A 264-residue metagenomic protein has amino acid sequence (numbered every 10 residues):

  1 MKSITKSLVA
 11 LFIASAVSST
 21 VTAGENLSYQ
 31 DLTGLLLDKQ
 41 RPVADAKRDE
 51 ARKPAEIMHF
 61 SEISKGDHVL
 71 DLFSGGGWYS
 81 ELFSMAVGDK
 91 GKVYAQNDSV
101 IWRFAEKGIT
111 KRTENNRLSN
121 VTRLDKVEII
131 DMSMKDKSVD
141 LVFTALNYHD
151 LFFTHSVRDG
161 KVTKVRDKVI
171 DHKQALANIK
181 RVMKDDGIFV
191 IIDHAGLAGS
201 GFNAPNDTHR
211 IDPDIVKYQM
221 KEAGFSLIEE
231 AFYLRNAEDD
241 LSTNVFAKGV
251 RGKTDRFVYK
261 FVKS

Functional and structural regions predicted by a protein language model:
D31-S64: Class I SAM-dependent methyltransferase Rossmann-like catalytic core, especially the SAM/SAH-binding loop
S64, V87-G88, F152, M183-D185: Helix-to-beta-strand junctions that scaffold the AdoMet/dcAdoMet cofactor pocket in Class I SAM-dependent enzymes
G66-G75: Conserved class I S-adenosyl-L-methionine
D67, M132-V142, L146: A short acidic, Gly/Pro-enriched loop at the edge of an enzyme's catalytic core that lines a small-molecule cofactor
G76-D89: Conserved SAM-binding loop of SAM-dependent methyltransferases across substrates and taxa, primarily the Class I
S84-M85, R158-D185: A short glycine-rich, Lys/Arg-flanked "PGG" loop and its adjoining helix->strand segment in the class I
A105-S133: S-adenosyl-L-methionine
A223, E238-S264: Core SAM-dependent methyltransferase catalytic element
